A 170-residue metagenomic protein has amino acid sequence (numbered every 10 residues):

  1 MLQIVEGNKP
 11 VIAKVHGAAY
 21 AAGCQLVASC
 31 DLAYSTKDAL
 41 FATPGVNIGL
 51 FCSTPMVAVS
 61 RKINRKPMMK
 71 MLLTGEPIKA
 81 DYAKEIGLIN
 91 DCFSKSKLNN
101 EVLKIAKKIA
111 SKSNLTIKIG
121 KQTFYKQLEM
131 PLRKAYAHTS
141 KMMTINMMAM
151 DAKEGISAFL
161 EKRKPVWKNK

Functional and structural regions predicted by a protein language model:
L2-L115, A149, K153-S157, R163: Crotonase-fold acyl-CoA enzyme core
M71-L72, T123, K141-M147: Helix-loop "lid/cap" segments that line or gate small-molecule binding pockets
V102, F124-Y125: Long hydrophobic alpha-helices with heptad-repeat/coiled-coil character
P131-Y136: Short beta-strand->loop
K164-K170: Short C-terminal tail/terminal secondary-structure segment of NAD(P)H-dependent dehydrogenase/reductase domains
